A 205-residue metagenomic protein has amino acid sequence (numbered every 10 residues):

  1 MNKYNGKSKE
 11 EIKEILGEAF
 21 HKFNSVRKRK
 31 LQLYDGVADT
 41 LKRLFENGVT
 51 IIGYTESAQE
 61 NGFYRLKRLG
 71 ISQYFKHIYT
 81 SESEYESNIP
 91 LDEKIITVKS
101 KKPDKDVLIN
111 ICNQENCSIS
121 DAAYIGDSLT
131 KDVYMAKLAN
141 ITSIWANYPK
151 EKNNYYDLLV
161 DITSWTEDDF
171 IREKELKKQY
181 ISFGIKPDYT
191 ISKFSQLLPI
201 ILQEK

Functional and structural regions predicted by a protein language model:
M1-S25: A metal-dependent, Asp-based hydrolase signature
G17-F20, Y34, G126: Short C-terminal alpha-helical element
K22-K30, K94-I95: Surface-exposed cleft-lining segments at the edges of enzyme active sites
R29, L33, Y54, S100: Residue-level marker of regulatory loop/turn positions in helix-turn-helix DNA-binding domains and in histidine
A38, K42-F45, T50-I52, A58-K205: Asp-based, Mg2+/Mn2+-dependent phosphohydrolase catalytic module
